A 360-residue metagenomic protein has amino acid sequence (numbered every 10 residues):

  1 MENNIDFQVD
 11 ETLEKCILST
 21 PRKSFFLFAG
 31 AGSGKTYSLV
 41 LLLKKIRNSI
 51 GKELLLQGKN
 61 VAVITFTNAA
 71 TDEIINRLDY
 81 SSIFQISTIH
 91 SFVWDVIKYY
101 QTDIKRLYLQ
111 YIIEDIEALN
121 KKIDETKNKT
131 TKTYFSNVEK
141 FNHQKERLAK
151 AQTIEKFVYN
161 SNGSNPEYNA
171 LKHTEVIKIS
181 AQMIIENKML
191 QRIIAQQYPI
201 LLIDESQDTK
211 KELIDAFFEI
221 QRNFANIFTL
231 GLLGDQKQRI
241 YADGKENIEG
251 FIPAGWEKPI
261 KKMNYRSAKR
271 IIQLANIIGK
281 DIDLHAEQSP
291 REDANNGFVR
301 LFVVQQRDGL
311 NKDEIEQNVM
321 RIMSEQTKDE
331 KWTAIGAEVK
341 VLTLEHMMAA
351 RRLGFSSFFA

Functional and structural regions predicted by a protein language model:
M1-K105: P-loop NTPase Walker
M1-S33, Y37-S38, N60, D124-L202 (+1 more regions): Accessory N-terminal region flanking or inserted into the helicase ATPase core in nucleic-acid motor proteins
I5-F7, E14-L18, K23-A31, W256-K262 (+2 more regions): Inter-lobe coupling/hinge region of RecA-like P-loop helicase motors
L43, T65-N68, I89-H90, L233-K237 (+2 more regions): A short beta-strand-to-loop transition that corresponds to the Sensor-1 phosphate-sensing loop of AAA+ P-loop ATPases
K45, A216-D293: Conserved RecA-like helicase ATPase core segment that couples NTP binding/hydrolysis to strand translocation
L78-S81, Q101-I104, E246-G250, L353-F359: Short secondary-structure boundary/capping segments
E205: Walker B catalytic acidic pair
Q305-A360: Conserved helicase/translocase motor-coupling segment
